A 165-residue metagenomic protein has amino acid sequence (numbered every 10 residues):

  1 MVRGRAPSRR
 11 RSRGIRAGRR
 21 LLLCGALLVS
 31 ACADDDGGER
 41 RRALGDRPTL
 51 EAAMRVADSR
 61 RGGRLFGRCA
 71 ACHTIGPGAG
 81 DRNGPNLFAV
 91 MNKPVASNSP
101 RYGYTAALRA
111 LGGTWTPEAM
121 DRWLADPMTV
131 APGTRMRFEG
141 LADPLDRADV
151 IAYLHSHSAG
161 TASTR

Functional and structural regions predicted by a protein language model:
M1-S30: Sec-dependent bacterial lipoprotein signal peptides
S30, F88-N92, R122, A152: Generic alpha-helical structural context detector
C32-D36: Bacterial signal peptide processing site
G37-L65: Electrostatic cytochrome c docking/interface patches
R55-S59, L65, G76, G80 (+5 more regions): Solvent-exposed, acidic/flexible segments
R61, P77-T114, F138: Gly/Gly-Pro-rich "capping" loops immediately C-terminal to redox-active cysteine motifs in periplasmic/lumenal
G62, F66-I75, V150-L154: The canonical Cys-X-X-Cys-His
T114-R165: C-terminal capping alpha-helices of c-type cytochrome domains
